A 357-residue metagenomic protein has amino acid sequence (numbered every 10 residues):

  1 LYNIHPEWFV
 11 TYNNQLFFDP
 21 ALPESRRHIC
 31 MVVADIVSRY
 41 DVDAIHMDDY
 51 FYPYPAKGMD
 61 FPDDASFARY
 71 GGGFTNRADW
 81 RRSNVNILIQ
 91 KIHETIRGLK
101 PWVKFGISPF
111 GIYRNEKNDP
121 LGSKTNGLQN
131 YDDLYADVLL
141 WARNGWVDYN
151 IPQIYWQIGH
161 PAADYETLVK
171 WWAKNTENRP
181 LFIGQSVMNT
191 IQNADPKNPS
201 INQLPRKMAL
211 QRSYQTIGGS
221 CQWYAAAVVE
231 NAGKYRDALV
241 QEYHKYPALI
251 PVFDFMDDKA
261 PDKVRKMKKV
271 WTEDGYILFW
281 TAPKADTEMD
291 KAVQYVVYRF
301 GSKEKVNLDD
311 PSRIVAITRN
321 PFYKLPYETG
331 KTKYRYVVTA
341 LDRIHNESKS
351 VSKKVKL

Functional and structural regions predicted by a protein language model:
L1-D19, P55-S83: Aromatic- and acidic-residue-enriched carbohydrate-binding clefts of CAZyme catalytic domains
L1-D35, R39, D132-A136: Active-site-adjacent "subsite" loops/lids of carbohydrate-active enzymes
D43, D48, F67-A78, S123-K124 (+1 more regions): Aromatic- and acid-rich polysaccharide-binding/catalytic face of secreted or lumenal carbohydrate-active enzymes
H46-Y50, D79-N130, P180-N189: Aromatic-lined carbohydrate-recognition surfaces of secreted/lumenal glycan-active proteins
Y135-P161, T176-M256: Substrate-binding cleft of secreted/luminal carbohydrate-active enzymes
K234-M289, H345-L357: Pro/Thr/Ser/Gly-rich low-complexity, intrinsically disordered linker/stalk tracts
P283-D309, S350: Solvent-exposed loop/turn segments flanking beta-strands in beta-repeat/beta-sandwich domains
L325-S348: Beta-strand-rich modules
